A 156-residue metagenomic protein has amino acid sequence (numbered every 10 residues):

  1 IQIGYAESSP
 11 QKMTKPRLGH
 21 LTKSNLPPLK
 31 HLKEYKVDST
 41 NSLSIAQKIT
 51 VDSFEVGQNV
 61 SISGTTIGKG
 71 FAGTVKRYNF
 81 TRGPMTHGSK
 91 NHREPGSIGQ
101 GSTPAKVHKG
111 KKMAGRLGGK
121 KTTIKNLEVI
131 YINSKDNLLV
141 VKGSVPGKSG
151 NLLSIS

Functional and structural regions predicted by a protein language model:
I1-S156: Extended basic (Lys/Arg/His-rich) segments that typically form rRNA-contacting surfaces in ribosomal proteins
